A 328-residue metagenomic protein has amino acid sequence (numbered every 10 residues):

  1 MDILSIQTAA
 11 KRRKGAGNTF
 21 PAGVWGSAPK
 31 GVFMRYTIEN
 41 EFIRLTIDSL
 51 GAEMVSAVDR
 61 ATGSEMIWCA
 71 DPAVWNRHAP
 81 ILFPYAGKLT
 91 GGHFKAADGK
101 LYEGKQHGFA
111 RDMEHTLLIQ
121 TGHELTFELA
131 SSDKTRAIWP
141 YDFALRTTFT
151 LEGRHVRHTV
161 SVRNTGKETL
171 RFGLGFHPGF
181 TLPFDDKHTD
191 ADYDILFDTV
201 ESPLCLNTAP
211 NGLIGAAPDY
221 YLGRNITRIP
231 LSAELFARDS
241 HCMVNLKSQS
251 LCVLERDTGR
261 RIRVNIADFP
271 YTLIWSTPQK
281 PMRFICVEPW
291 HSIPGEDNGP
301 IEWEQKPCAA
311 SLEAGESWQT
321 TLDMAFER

Functional and structural regions predicted by a protein language model:
M1, A9-G31: Short, low-complexity intrinsically disordered segments enriched in small and basic residues
E39, K100, G104-G153: Extended, loop-rich substrate-binding clefts of extracytoplasmic carbohydrate-active enzymes
R44-Y102: Acidic-aromatic substrate-binding/catalytic surfaces of carbohydrate-active enzymes
I47, F94-E103, A310-F326: Short Pro-Gly-centered flexible turn/kink motifs
S131-D185: Acidic, contiguous internal or C-terminal segments within carbohydrate-active enzymes that form a structured patch used
R146-T148, P307-L312: Beta-strand-rich interaction surfaces with strong enrichment in secreted/lumenal proteins
L182, D186-A267: Active-site/ligand-binding surface loops and adjacent short beta/alpha elements that line catalytic pockets across
E255-D297: Glycine-rich active-site loops that engage anionic ligands at enzyme catalytic sites
